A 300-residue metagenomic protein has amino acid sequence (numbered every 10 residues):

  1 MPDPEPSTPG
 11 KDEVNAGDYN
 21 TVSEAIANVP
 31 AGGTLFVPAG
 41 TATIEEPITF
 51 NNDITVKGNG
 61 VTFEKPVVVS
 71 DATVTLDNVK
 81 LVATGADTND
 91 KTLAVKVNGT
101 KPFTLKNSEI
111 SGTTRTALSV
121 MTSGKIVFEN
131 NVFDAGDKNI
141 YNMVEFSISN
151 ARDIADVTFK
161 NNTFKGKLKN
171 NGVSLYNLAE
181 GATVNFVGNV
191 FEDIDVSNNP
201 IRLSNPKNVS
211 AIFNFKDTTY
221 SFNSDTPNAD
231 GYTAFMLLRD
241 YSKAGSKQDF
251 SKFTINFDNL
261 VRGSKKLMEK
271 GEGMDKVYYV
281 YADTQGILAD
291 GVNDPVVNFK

Functional and structural regions predicted by a protein language model:
M1-E24, T41: Right-handed parallel beta-helix/beta-solenoid
P2-P4, G17, A244-K300: Extracellular/surface-exposed low-complexity segments
Y19-S23, G33-I54, N59-V67: N-terminal extracellular ligand-recognition/capping segment immediately after the signal peptide
S23-I26, R115-A117: Amphipathic alpha-helical repeat scaffolds
I44-E45, F63-V68, V82-N98, S111-S123 (+6 more regions): Extracellular beta-strand/beta-solenoid scaffold signature
K57-N59, T73-A83, K101-G112, G124-D137 (+6 more regions): Right-handed parallel beta-helix
